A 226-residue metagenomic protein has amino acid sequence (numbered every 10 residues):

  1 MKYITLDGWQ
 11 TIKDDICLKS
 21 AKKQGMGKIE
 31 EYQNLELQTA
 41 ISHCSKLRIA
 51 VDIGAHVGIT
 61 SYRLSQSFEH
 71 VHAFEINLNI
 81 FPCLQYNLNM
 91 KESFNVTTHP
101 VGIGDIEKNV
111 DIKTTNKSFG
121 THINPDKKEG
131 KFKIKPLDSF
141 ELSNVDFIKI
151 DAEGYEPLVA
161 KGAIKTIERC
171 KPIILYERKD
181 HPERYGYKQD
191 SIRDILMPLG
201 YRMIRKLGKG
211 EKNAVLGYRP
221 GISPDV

Functional and structural regions predicted by a protein language model:
M1-F94, P125-K128, L142, I192 (+1 more regions): S-adenosyl-L-methionine
Q24-V51, T98, N109-D111, K117-C170 (+2 more regions): Short internal loop-to-helix segment that lines adenine-nucleotide cofactor pockets
L78, P82-G120: Core alpha/beta nucleotide-donor-binding catalytic domains of modification enzymes
N89-N95, I167-R169, L199: Short helix-capping segments at alpha-helix termini
V101-D105, A152, R178: Hydrophobic pocket-lining residues within nucleotide cofactor-binding pockets
K171-R178: Conserved beta-strand signature within the Rossmann-like core of class I S-adenosyl-L-methionine
